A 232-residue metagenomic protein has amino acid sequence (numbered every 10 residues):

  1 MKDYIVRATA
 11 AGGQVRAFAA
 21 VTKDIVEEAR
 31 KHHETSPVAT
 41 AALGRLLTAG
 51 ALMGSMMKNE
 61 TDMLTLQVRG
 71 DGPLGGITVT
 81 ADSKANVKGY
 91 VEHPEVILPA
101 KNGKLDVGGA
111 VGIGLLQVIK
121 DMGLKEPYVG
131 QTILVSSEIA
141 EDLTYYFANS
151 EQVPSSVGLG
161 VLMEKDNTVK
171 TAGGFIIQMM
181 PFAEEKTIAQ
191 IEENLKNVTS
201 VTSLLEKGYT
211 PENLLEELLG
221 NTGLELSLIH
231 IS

Functional and structural regions predicted by a protein language model:
M1-S227: Interaction interfaces in information-processing and related assembly proteins
I229-I231: Conserved small/polar residues in nucleotide/adenosyl-binding loops
